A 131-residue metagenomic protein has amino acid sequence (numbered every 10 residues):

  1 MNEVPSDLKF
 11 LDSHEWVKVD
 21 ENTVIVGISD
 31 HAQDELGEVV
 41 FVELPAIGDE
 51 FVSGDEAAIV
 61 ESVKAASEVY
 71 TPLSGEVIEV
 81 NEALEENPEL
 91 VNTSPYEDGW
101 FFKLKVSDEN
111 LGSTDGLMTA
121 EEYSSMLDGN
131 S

Functional and structural regions predicted by a protein language model:
M1-S53, E89, T93-S131: Acidic, low-complexity mobile loops and tails
K9, E43, V60-E61, S67-Y70: Small beta-strand-rich domains/subdomains or short beta-sheet motifs embedded in larger alpha/beta proteins
N22, A32, E56, A65 (+1 more regions): A generic "binding-loop/recognition-motif" signal
A46-V60, E76-I78: Short, well-structured beta-strand-loop connectors
I59-V60, P72-L73, E122-D128: A general structural signal for short secondary-structure boundary/capping elements
V63-D98: Mid-chain, well-packed structural core segment of small domains
